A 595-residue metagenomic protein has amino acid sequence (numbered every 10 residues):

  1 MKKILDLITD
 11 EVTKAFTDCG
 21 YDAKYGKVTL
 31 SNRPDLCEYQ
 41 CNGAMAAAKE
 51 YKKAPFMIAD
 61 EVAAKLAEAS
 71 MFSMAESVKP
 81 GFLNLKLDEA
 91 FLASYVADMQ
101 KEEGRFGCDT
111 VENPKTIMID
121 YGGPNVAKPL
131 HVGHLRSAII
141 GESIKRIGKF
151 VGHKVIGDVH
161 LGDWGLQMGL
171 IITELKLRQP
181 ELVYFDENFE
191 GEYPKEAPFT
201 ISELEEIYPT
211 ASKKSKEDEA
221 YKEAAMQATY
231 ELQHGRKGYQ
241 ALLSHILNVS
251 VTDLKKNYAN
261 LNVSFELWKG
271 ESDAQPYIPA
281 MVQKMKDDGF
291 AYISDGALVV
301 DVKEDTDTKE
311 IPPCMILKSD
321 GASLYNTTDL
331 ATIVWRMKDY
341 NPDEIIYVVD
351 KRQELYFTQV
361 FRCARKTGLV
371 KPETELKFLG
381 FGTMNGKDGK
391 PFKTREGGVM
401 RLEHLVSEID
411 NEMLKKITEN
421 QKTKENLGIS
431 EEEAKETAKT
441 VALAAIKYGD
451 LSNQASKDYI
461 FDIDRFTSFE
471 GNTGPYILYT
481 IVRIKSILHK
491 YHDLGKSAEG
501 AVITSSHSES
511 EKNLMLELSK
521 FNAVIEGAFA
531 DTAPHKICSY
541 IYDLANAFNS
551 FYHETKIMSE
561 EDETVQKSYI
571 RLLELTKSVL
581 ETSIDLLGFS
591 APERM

Functional and structural regions predicted by a protein language model:
M1-Y21: Generic start-of-chain signal for non-secretory N-termini
T17, Y21-A46, Y51-M595: NTP-dependent nucleotidyl-transfer catalytic core
